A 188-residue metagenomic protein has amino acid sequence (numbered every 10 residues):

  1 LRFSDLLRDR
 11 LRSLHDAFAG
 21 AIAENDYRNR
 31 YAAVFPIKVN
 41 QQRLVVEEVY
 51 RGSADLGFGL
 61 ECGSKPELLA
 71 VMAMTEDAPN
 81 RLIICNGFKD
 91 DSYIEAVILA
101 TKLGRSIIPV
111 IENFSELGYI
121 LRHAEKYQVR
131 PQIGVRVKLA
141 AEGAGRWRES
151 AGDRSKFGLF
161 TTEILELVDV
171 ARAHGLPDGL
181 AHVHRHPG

Functional and structural regions predicted by a protein language model:
L1-Q41: Low-complexity, highly charged intrinsically disordered N-terminal segments that act as targeting/localization
D26-G188: Active-site-proximal beta-alpha core segment in soluble small-molecule metabolic enzymes
